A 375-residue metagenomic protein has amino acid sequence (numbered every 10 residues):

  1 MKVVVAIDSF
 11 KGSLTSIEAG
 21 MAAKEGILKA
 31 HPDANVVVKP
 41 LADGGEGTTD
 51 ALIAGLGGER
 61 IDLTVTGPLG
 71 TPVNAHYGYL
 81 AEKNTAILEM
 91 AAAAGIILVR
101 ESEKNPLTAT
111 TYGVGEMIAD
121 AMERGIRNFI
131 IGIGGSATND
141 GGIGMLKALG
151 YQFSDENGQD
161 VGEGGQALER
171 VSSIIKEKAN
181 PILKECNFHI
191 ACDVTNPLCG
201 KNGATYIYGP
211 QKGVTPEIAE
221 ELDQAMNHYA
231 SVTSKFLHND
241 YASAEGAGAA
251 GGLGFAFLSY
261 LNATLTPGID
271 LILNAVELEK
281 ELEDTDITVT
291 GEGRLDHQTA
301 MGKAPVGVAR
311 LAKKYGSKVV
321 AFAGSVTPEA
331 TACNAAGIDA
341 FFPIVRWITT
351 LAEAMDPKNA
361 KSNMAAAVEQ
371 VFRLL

Functional and structural regions predicted by a protein language model:
K2-I133, A137-L375: N-terminal loops that bind phosphate or other acidic moieties and the adjacent beta-alpha structural core
